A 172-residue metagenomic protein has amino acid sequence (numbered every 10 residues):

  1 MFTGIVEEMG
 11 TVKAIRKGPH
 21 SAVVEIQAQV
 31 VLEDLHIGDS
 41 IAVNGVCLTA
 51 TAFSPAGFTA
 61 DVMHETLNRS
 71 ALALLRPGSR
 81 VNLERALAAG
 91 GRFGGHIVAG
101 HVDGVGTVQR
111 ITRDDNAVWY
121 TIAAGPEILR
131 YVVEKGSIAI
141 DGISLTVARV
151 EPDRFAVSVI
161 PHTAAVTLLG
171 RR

Functional and structural regions predicted by a protein language model:
M1-R172: Conserved loop->alpha-helix
